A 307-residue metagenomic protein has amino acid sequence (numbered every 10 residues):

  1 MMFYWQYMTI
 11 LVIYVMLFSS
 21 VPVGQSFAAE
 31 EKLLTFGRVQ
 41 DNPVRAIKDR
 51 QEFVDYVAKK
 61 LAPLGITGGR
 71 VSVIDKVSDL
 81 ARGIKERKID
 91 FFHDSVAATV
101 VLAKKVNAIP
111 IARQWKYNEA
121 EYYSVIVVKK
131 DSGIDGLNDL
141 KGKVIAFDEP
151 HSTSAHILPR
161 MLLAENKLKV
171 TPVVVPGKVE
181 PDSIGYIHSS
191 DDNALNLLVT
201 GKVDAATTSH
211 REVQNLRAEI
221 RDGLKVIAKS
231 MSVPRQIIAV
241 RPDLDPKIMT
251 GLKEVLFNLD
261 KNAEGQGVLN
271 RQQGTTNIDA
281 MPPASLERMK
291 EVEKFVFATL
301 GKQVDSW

Functional and structural regions predicted by a protein language model:
Y7-S20: Bacterial N-terminal signal peptides
A28-V100: Extracytoplasmic small-molecule ligand-binding "clamshell" domains of the periplasmic binding protein/Venus flytrap
A29-Y56, A239-W307: An extracytoplasmic/periplasmic, membrane-proximal ligand-sensing/linker region
E31-K60, E121-L195, G267: Bilobed "Venus flytrap"/periplasmic-binding protein-like clamshell domains and structurally analogous long
I74-F92, K104-V106, N138, I184-T207 (+1 more regions): Short helices/loops that flank or line small-molecule/ion binding pockets
R82-D139, P150-H151, P159-R160: Acidic, polar ligand-binding/catalytic clefts
H93-V106, P159-E165, L195-L224, S232: A ligand-binding cleft/hinge motif common to bilobed small-molecule-binding domains
A108-E119, V173-P176, R217-S232: Short beta-strand->loop
